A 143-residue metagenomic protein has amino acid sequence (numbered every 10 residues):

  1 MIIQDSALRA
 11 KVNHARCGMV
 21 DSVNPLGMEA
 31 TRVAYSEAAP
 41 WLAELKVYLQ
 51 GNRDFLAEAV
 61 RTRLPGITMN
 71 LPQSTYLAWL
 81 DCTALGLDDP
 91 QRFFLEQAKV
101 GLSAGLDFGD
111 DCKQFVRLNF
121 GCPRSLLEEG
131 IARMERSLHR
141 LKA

Functional and structural regions predicted by a protein language model:
M1-Q50, A59, L138: Conserved core segment of the aminotransferase class I/II
I2-I3, W79-D81, N119-G121: Short hydrophobic/aromatic beta-strand micro-patches that form the beta-sheet surface supporting nucleotide- or nucleic
S6, A84-L85, P123-S125: Helix N-cap motif at beta-to-alpha junctions
R32, Y48-A57, T68-D81, C112: Conserved glycine-rich beta-strand-loop-beta hairpin in the small C-terminal domain of fold type I
A57, G66-M69, G101-L106: A short linear hydrophobic-aromatic micro-motif
G66, L87-D88: Structural motif corresponding to alpha-helix initiation and N-cap regions
F93-L102, F108-A143: PLP-dependent enzyme catalytic core of the Aspartate aminotransferase-like
